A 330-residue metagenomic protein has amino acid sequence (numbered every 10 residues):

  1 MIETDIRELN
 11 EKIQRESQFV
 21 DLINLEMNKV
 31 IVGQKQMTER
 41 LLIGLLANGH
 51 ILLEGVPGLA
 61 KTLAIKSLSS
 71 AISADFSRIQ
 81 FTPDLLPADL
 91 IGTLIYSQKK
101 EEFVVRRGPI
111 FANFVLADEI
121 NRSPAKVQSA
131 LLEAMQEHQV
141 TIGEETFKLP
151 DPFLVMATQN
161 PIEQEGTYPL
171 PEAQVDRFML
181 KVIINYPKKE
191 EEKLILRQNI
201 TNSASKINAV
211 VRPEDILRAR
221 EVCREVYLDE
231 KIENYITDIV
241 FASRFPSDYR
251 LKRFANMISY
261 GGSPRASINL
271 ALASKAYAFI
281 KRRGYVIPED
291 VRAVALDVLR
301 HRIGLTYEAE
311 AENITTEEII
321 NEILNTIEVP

Functional and structural regions predicted by a protein language model:
M1-E8, I13-Q14, D248-P330: C-terminal engagement/docking regions of AAA+ P-loop ATPases
N10-S17, V30, T167, K181-R253 (+4 more regions): Conserved C-terminal "switch" segment of AAA+ ATPases
I13-L59: Pre-Walker A (pre-P-loop) alpha-helix and adjacent loop at the N terminus of AAA/AAA+ ATPase modules, a conserved
R40-I43, Y96-L116, E145: Conserved alpha-helical scaffold flanking the Walker A/P-loop in AAA+ ATPase domains
L45-T82: Walker A/P-loop
I51, V115, F153: Conserved beta-strand position immediately N-terminal to the Walker
G55, D118-E119, A130: Walker B catalytic acidic pair
S97-E101, E119, S123-V127, M135-V226 (+1 more regions): Canonical AAA+ ATPase core
